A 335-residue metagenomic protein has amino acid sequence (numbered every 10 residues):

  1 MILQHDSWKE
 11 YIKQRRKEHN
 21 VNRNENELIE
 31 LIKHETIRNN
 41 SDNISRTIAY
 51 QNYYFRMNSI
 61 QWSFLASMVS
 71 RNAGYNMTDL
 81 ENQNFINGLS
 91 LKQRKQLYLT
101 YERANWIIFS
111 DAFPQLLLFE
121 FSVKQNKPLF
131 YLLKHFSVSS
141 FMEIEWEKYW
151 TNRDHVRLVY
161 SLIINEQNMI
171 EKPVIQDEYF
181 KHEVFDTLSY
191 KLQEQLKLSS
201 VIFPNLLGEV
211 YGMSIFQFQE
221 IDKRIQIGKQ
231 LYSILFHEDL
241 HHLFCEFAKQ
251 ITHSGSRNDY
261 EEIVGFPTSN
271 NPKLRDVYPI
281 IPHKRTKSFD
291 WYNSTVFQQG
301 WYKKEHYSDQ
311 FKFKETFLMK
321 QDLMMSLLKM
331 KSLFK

Functional and structural regions predicted by a protein language model:
M1-K335: Functional cation/ligand-contacting sites centered on basic and imidazole/sulfhydryl donors
